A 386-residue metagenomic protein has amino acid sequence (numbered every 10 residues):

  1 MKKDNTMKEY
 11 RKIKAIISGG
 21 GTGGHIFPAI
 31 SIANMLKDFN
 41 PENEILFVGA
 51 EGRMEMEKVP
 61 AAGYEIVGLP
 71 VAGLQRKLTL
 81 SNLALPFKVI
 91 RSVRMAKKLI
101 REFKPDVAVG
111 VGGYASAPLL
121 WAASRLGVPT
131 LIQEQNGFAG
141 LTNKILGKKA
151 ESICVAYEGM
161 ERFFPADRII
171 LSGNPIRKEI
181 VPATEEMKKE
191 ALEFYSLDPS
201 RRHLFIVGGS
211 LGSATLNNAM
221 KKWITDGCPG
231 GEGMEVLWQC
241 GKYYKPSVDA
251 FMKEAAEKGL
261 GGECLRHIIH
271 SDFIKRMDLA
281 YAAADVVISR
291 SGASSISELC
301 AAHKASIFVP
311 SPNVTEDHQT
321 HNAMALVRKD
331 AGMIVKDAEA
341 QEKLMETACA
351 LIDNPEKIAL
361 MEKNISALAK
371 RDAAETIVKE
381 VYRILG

Functional and structural regions predicted by a protein language model:
K12-G20, D38-F87, K242-Y244, D337-A338: Conserved nucleotide-sugar phosphate-binding/catalytic loop shared by glycosyltransferases and other
K14, L46, E65, S124-K189 (+1 more regions): Active-site-proximal region of nucleotide-activated glycan assembly enzymes, centered on histidine/acidic-rich loops
K58, A62, E186-E193, L197-V287 (+2 more regions): Donor-nucleotide binding loops and adjacent catalytic segments primarily of GT-B fold Leloir glycosyltransferases
L78-V107: An amphipathic, basic-hydrophobic alpha-helix
P105-V107, I274, D278-S295, K304: Acidic donor-binding loop of glycosyltransferase active sites
N313-C349, E356: Change "using UDP/GDP/dTDP sugars" to "using nucleotide sugars
K357-R371: A short, well-ordered alpha-helix in the C-terminal region of glycosyltransferases
R371-G386: C-terminal alpha-helical cap of glycosyltransferases
